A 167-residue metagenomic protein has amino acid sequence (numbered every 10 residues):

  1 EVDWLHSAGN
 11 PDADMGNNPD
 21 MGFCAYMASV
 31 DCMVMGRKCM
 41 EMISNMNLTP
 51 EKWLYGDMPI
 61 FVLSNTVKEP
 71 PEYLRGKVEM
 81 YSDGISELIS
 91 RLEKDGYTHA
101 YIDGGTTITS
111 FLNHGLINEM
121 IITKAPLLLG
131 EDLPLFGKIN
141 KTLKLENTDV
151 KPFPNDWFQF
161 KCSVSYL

Functional and structural regions predicted by a protein language model:
E1-L167: Enzymes that bind and transform nitrogen-containing heteroaromatic metabolites
